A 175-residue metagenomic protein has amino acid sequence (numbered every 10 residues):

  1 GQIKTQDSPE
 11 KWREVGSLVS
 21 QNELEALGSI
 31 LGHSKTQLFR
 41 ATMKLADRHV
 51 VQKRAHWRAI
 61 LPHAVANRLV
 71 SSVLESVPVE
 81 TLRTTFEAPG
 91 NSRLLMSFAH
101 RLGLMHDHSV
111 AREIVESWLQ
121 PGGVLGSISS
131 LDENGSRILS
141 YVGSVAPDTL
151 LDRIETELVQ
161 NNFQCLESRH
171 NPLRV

Functional and structural regions predicted by a protein language model:
G1-S17: Amphipathic alpha-helical "lid/sensor" segments that cap RecA-like P-loop NTPase cores
I3-T5, L158-Q164: Short regulatory "switch" loops immediately downstream of catalytic or recognition motifs within protein catalytic
G16-T149, F163-N171: C-terminal leucine-rich, beta-strand-based interaction scaffolds used for sensing/assembly
R174-V175: Extended HEAT/HEAT-like alpha-solenoid repeat tracts in very large eukaryotic scaffold/adaptor proteins
